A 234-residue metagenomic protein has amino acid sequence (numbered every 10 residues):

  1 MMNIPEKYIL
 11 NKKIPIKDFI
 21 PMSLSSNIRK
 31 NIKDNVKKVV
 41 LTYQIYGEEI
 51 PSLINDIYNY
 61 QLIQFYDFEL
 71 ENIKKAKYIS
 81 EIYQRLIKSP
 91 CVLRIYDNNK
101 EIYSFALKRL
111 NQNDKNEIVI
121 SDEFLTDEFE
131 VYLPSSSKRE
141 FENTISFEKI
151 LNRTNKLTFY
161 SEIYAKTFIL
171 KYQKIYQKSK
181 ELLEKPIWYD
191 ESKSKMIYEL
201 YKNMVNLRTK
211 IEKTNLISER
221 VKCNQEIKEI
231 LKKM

Functional and structural regions predicted by a protein language model:
M1-N111: N-terminal, leucine/charged-rich tether regions that mediate assembly and partner docking in large macromolecular
M2, E6, L10, E71 (+6 more regions): A generic structural signal for ordered alpha-helices
S25, T154-N155, L216: Intrinsic-disorder/low-complexity, polar/charged segments
D56, I79-R85, E162, K166 (+2 more regions): Residues that form generic nucleotide/phosphate-binding pockets
K74, L151-T154, T158, K195-Y198: Alpha-helix boundary/N-cap detector
K88, T158, S218, K222: Short, well-structured alpha-helical interface segments that form or flank functional binding sites
S89-L182: Extended assembly-interface/linker segments at domain junctions
Y172, Y176-K185, D190-M234: Alpha-helical oligomerization segments
